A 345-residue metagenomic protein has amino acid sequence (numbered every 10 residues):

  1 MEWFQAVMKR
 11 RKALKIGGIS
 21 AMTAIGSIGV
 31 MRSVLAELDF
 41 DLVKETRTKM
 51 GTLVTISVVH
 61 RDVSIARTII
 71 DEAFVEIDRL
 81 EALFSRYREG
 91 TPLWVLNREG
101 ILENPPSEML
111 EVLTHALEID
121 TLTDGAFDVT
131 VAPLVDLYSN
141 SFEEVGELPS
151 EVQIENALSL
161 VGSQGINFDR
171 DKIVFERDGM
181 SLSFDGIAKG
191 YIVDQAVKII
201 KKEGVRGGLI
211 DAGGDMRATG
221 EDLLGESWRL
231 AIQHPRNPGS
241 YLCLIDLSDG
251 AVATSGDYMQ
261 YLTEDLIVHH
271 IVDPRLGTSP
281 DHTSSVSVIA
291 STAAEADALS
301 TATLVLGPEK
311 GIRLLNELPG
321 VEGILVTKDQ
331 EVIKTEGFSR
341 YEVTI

Functional and structural regions predicted by a protein language model:
M1-I345: Mature catalytic core of soluble alpha/beta enzymes
